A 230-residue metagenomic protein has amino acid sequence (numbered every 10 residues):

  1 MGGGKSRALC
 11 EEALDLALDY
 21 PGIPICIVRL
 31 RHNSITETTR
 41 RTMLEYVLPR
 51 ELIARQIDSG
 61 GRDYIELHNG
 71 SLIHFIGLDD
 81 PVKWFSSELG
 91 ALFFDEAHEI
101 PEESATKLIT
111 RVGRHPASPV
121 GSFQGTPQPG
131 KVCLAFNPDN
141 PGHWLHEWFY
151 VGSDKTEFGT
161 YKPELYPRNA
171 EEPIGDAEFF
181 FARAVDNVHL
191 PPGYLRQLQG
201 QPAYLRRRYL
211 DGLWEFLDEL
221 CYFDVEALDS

Functional and structural regions predicted by a protein language model:
M1-E12: Walker A/P-loop
E12, T38, T42-M43, E103-R111 (+5 more regions): Alpha-helical scaffold elements adjacent to nucleotide-binding pockets in ATP/GTP-utilizing enzyme cores
L16-T36, P119, P129: Conserved SF1/SF2 helicase motif Ia
R31-G90: Inter-Walker segment of RecA-like/P-loop motor cores
Q56, Y64-H68, L165-G175, S230: Short, conserved catalytic or adaptor-binding loops enriched in Gly and charged residues
E88-K107: SF2 helicase catalytic motif II
P101-H189: ASCE P-loop NTPase helicase motor core
V185-S230: ATPase catalytic-site recognition across NTP-hydrolyzing enzymes
